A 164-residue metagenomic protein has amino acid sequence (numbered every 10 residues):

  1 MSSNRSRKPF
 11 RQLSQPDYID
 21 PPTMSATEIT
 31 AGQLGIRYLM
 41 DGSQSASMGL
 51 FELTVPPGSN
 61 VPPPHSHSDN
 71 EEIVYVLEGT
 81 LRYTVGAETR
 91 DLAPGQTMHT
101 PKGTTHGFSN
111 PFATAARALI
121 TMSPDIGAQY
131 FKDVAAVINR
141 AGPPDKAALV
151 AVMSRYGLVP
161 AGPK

Functional and structural regions predicted by a protein language model:
N4-L39: Extreme N-terminal tail/first-helix region
D20-P22, A87-T105: Short acidic-glycine-tyrosine-enriched beta hairpin
T27-P64, N70-E71: A short glycine-rich, His/Asp/Glu-containing loop-to-beta-strand
L34, T80, E88-R90: Well-ordered beta-strand scaffold positions
A46, R82, K102-A128: Ligand-binding loop in jelly-roll beta-barrel domains
E52-P56, S66-T84, T121: Short, conserved beta-strand element in jelly-roll/cupin
I73-G79, G95-T100, F108, A118: Hydrophobic packing within well-folded, soluble alpha/beta domains
T114-K164: Double-stranded beta-helix
